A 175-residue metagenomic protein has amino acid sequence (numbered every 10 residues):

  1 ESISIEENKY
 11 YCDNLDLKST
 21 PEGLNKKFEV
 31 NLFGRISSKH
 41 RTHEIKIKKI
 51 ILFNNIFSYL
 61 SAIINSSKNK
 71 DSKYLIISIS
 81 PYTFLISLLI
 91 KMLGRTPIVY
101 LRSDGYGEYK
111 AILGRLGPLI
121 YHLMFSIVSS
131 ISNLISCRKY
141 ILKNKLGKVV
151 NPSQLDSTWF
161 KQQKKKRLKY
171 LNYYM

Functional and structural regions predicted by a protein language model:
E1-H40: N-terminal subdomain of nucleotide-sugar transferases
C12-L15, Y106-S126, Q162-Q163: Nucleotide-sugar donor phosphate/pyrophosphate-binding loop at the beta->alpha transition of glycosyltransferases
N31-R35, Y100-L101, C137: Short internal beta-strands
R35-A62, I112-L116: A short, charged, and often flexible helix/loop element on the N-terminal side of the glycosyltransferase catalytic
I36, Y121-K164: A short, active-site helix/loop in glycosyltransferases that binds the activated sugar's phosphate group
S61-K70: Short, well-structured alpha-helical segments in soluble
Y74-R95, V99-Y106, Y140-N144: An aromatic- and histidine-rich active-site surface loop
K166-M175: Conserved donor-binding/catalytic core segment of Leloir-type glycosyltransferases
